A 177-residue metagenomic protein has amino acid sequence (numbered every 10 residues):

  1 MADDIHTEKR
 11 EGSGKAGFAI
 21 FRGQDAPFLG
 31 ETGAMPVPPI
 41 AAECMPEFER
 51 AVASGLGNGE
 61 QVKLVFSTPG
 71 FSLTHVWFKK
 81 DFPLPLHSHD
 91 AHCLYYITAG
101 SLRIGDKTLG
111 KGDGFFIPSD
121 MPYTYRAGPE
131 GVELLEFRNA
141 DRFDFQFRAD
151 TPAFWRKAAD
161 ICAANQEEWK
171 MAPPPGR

Functional and structural regions predicted by a protein language model:
M1-G70, F154, D160-R177: A short, N-terminal "cap"/entry segment at the start of jelly-roll beta-barrel domains of the cupin/DSBH fold
L64, L73-W77, L94, G114-F116 (+1 more regions): Conserved hydrophobic/aromatic beta-strand scaffold that supports enzyme active sites
K80, H89-I104: Glycine- and acidic-residue-biased ligand/ion/polar-headgroup-sensing regions
K111, S119-R148: Ligand-binding loop in jelly-roll beta-barrel domains
